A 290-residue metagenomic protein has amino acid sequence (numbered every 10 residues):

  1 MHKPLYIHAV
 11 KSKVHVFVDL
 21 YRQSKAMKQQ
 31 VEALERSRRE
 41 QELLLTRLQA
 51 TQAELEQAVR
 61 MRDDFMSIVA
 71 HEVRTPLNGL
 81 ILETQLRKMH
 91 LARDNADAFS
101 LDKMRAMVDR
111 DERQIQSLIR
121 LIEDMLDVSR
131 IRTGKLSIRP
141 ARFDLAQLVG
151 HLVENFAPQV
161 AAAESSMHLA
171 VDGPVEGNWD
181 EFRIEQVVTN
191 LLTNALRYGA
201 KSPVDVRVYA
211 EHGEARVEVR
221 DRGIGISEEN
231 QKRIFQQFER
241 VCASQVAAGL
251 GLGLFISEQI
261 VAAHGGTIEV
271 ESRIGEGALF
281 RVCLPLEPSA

Functional and structural regions predicted by a protein language model:
F17, R22-D64, I68: Amphipathic alpha-helical coiled-coil "transmission" helices that mediate dimerization and conformational coupling
A50-R93: Primarily the dimerization/phosphotransfer
M107-L118: Short alpha-helical segment of the dimerization/phosphotransfer core of two-component systems
R139-D144, A161, S166-E176: Conserved catalytic submotifs in the C-terminal HATPase_c
L145, G225-R233: Short helix N-cap motif at coil->helix boundaries in the Bergerat
A195-L196: Short helix-loop "hinge" at the ATP-lid/N-box region of the Bergerat-fold HATPase_c
